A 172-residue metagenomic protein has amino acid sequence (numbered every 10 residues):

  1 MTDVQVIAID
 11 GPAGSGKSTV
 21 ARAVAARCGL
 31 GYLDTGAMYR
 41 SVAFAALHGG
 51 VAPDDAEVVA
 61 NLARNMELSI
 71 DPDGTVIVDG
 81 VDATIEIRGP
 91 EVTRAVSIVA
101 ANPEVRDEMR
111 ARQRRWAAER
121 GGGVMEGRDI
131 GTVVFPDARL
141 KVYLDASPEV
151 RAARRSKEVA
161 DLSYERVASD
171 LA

Functional and structural regions predicted by a protein language model:
M1-V4: Phosphate-binding P-loop
I7-I9: Hydrophobic anchor at the beta1->P-loop junction of P-loop NTPases
P12: P-loop (Walker A) phosphate-binding loop of NTP-binding proteins
K17: Conserved lysine of the Walker
V20: Hydrophobic positions on the alpha1 helix immediately C-terminal to the Walker A/P-loop
A37-G122, T132-V134, E149-A152, D161-A172: ATP-dependent small-molecule kinase phosphotransfer cores that center on conserved nucleotide phosphate-binding segments
I130, K141-P148, E158-V159: Glycine-rich phosphate-binding loops of nucleotide-dependent enzymes
